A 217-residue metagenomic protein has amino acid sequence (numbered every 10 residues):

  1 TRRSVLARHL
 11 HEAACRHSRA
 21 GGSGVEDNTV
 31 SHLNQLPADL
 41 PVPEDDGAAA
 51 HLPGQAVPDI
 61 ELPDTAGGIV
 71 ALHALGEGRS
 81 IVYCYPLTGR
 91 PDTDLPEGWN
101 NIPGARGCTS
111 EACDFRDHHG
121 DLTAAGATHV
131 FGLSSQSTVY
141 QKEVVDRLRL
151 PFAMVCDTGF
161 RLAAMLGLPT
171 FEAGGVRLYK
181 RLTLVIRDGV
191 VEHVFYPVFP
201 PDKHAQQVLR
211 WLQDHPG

Functional and structural regions predicted by a protein language model:
T1-A13: Extreme N-terminal basic, low-complexity initiation segments that serve as generic localization/processing leaders
H11-A14, R19, N28, Q206: Compositionally biased, intrinsically disordered low-complexity segments enriched in polar/proline residues
E26-G217: Chalcogenol-based redox active-site neighborhoods
